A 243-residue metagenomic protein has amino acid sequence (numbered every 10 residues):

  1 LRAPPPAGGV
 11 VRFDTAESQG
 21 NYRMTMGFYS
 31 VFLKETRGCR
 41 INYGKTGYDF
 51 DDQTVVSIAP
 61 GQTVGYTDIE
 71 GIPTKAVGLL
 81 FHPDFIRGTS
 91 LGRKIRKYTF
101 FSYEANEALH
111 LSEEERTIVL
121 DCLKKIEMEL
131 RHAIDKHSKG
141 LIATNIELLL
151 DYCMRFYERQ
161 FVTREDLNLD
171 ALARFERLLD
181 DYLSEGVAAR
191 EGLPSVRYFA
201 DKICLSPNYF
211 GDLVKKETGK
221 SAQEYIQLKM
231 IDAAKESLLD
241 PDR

Functional and structural regions predicted by a protein language model:
L1-D49: Generic protein-terminus/edge-of-domain signal
R40-N42, V64-G71: Short beta-strand His + acidic residue motifs that chelate non-heme Fe in jelly-roll/DSBH and cupin folds
V56, G61-Y66, I86-R87: Histidine-centered metal-chelating micro-motifs
I69-H132: A hydrophobic/aromatic-rich effector-binding and dimerization subdomain of bacterial HTH-type transcriptional regulators
I134-G140, M154-Y198, K216-E224: Short, Lys/Arg-enriched, Trp-marked, Pro/Gly-tolerant hinge/linker segments that flank
K216-R243: Terminal helix-turn-helix DNA-binding modules in bacterial transcription factors
